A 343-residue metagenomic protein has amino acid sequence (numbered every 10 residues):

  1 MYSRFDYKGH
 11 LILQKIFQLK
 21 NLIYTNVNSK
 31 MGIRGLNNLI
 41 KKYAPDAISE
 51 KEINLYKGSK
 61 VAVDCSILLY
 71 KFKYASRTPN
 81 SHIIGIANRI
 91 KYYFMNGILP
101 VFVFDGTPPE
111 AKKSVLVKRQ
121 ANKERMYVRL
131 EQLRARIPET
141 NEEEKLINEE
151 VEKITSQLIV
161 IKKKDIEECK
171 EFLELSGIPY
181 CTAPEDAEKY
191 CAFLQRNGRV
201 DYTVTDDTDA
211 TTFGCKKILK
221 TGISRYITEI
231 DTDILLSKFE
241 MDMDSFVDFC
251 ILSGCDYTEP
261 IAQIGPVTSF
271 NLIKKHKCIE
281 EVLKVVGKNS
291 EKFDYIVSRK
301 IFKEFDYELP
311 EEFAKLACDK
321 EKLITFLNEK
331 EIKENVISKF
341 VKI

Functional and structural regions predicted by a protein language model:
M1-K30: N-terminal amphipathic/basic-hydrophobic helices that include classical n-h-c signal peptides and signal-anchor
K30-M31, Y43-K57, N96-L99, E229-I343: Non-catalytic nucleic-acid-binding/docking modules located in mid-to-C-terminal regions of nucleic-acid enzymes
G32-K51, L55-D186, Y190-L194, K216: Noncatalytic, basic helical substrate-engagement surface that gates or grips nucleic-acid strands
D64, F102, D207, G265 (+1 more regions): Residue-level signature of catalytic and energy-coupling elements of molecular machines, predominantly ATP/GTP-dependent
I67-Y70, L146-E150, K170-E171, R225-I227 (+3 more regions): A short alpha-helix capping/helix-coil boundary motif
F72, K112-K113, G222, V282 (+1 more regions): Intrinsically disordered, low-complexity regions enriched in proline, serine, glycine and charged residues
L158-S290, D294: Nuclease catalytic cores that cleave nucleic-acid phosphodiester bonds, predominantly acidic two-metal-ion
